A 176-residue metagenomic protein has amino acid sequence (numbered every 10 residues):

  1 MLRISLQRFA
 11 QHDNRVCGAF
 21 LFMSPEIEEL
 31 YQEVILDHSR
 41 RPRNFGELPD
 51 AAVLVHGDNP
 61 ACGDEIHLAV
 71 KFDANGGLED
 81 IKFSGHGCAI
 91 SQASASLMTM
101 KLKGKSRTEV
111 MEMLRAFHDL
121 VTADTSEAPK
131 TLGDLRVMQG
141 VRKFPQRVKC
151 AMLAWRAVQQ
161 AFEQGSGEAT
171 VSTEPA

Functional and structural regions predicted by a protein language model:
M1-L21: Intrinsic disorder/low-complexity segments
F20-N44, T108-A176: C-terminal binding/interaction regions
R41-G85: Structured beta-strand/loop patches that form or line metal/cofactor-binding pockets in enzymes
C62, I90, K143-R147: Secondary-structure capping and boundary motifs in well-ordered enzyme cores
G77, R107-T108: A short, structured loop/turn motif at beta-sheet edges
G85, K103-G104, A154: A generic structural motif
G85-Q92: Short, thiol/selenol-centered motifs that function as redox-active sites or metal-ligating centers
S94-S106: Alpha-helical support elements that line or immediately flank enzyme active sites and cofactor-binding pockets
